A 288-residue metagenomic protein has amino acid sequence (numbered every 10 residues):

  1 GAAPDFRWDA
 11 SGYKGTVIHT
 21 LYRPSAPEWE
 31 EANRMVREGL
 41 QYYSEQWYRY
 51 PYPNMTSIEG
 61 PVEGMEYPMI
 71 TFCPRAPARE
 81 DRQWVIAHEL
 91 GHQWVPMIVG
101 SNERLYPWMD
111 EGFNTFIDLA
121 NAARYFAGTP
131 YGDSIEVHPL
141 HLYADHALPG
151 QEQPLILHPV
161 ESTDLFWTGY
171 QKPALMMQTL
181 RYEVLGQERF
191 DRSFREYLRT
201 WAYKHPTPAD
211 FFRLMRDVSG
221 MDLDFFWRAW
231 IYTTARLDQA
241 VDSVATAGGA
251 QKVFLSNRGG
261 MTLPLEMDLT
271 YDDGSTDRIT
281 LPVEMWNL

Functional and structural regions predicted by a protein language model:
G1-A87, F116: Hydrophobic helix-coil surface modules that form long, contiguous segments used for peptide/substrate interaction
G15-V17, R49-M55, G91, K172 (+2 more regions): Loop/turn elements at helix/coil->beta-strand transitions in domains of secreted/extracellular proteins
S25-E30, N102-R104, V160-W167, Y197-A202: Active-site rim elements
E31-E38, Y42, P68, D81 (+9 more regions): Extracytoplasmic/secreted proteins, especially bacterial periplasmic and envelope-associated proteins
F72-V137, F194: Zinc-dependent metallopeptidase catalytic helix centered on the HExxH motif and its immediate flanking segment
L105, E111-T179, E183-V184: Acidic/His/Gly-enriched intrinsically disordered linker/tail segments that often contain short helix/coil "MoRF-like"
F166-V253: Amphipathic alpha-helical substructures
L223-D224, L237-L288: Beta-strand-rich binding/interaction modules
